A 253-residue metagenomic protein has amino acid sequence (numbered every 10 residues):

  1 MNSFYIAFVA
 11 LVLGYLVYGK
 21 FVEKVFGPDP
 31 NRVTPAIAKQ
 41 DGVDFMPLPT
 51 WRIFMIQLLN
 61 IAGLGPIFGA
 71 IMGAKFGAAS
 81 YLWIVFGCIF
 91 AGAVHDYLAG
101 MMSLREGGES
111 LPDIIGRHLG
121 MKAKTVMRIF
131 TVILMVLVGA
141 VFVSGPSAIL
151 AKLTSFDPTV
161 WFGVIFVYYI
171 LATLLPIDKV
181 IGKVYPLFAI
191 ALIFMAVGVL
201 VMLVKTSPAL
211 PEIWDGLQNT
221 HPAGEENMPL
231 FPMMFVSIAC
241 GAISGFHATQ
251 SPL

Functional and structural regions predicted by a protein language model:
M1-G19, G73-S103, P112: Extracellular loop-to-transmembrane helix junctions
F4-F8, I53-N60, V85, A93-G100 (+4 more regions): Hydrophobic alpha-helical transmembrane segments of multi-pass small-molecule transporters/permeases
A10-I67, M233: Membrane-interface "cap" regions at the ends of multi-pass membrane proteins
K39-R52, L58, L104-V136, S155: Transmembrane-helix boundary/entry motifs in multi-pass membrane transporters
P49-G65, M202-A209, N219-L253: Hydrophobic, membrane-embedded alpha-helices of multi-pass small-molecule transporters
M102, F142-L153, F166-F188: Membrane-water interface regions at transmembrane-helix termini and the short interhelical loops of multi-pass membrane
H118-L119, T125-V126, L187-M202: Small-residue-rich segments of transmembrane alpha-helices in multi-pass membrane proteins, especially helix faces
G139, V143, S147-W161, T173 (+1 more regions): Hydrophobic alpha-helical segments and their helix-loop junctions in multi-pass secondary transporters
